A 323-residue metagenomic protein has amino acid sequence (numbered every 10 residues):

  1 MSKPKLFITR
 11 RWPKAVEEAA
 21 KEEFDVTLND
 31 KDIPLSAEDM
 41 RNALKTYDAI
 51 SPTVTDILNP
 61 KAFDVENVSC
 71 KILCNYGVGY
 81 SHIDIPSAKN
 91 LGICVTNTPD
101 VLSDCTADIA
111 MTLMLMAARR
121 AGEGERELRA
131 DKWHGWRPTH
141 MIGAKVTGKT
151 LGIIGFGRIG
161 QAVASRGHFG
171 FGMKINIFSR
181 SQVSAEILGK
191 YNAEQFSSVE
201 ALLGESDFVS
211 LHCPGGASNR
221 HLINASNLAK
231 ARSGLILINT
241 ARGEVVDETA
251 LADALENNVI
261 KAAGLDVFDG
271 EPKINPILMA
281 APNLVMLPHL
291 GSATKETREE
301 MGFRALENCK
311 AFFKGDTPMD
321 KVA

Functional and structural regions predicted by a protein language model:
M1-T96, G204, N224: An N-terminal-biased, well-structured beta-alpha scaffold segment characteristic of Rossmann-like dinucleotide-binding
T9, G152-G155: Conserved N-terminal Rossmann-fold NAD(P)-binding element of oxidoreductases
R10, I177-S181, A241: N-terminal Rossmann-fold cofactor-binding loop
L58-A62, Q182-I277: Rossmann-like adenosine-cofactor binding region
L91, P99-T150, A162-R166, G170 (+1 more regions): Phosphate-binding beta-alpha-beta segment of Rossmann-like dinucleotide-binding domains, i.e., the NAD(P)
V95, G234-A323: Rossmann-like dinucleotide-binding domain for NAD(H)/NADP(H)
I159: Hydrophobic/small residue at the entry helix of a nucleotide-binding pocket
F169-L188: NAD(P)-binding Rossmann-fold cofactor-contacting core
